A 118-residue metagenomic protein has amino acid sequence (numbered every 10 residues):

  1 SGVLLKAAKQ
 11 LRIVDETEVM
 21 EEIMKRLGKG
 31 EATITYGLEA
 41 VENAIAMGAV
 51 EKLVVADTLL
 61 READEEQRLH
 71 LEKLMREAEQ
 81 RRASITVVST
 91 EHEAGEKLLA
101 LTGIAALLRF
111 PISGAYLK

Functional and structural regions predicted by a protein language model:
S1-K118: Terminal alpha-helical anchor/extension segments at protein ends
